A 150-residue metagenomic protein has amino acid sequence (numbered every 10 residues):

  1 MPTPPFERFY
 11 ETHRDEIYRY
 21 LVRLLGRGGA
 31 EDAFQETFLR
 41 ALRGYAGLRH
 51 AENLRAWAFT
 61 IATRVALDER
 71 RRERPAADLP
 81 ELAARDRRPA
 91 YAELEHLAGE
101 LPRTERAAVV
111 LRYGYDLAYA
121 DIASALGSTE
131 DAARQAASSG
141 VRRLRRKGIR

Functional and structural regions predicted by a protein language model:
M1-P4, R8, R72-G99: Acidic, proline/glycine-rich intrinsically disordered inter-domain spacer in sigma factors
M1-R19, R106: A short, charge-rich alpha-helical start-of-domain segment used by transcription regulators
R14, Q35-L42, E52-R72, V141: Σ70-family region 2.3-2.4 aromatic/basic alpha-helix that recognizes the −10 promoter and nucleates DNA melting
I17, L21, A30-A41, I61 (+3 more regions): Short, small-hydrophobic-rich alpha-helical interface motif
A46-H50, T60-P80, R87, R146: Arg/Lys-rich amphipathic alpha helix in sigma70-family domain 2
T63, L67, L126-R150: DNA-recognition helix of helix-turn-helix
A108-R112: A short pre-motif secondary-structure segment
